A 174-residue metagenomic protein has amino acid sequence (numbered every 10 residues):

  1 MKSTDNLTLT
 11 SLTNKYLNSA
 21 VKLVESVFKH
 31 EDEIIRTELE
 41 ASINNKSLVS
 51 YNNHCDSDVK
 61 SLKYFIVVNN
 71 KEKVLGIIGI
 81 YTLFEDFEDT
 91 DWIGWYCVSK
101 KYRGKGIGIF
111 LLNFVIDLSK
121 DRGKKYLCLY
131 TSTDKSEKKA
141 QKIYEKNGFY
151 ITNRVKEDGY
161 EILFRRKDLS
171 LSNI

Functional and structural regions predicted by a protein language model:
M1-S3, E145-K146, T152-I174: Terminal substrate-recognition subdomain of acyl/acetyltransferases
K2-D89, I93-G94, S99-K100, L112 (+2 more regions): Acetyl-CoA-dependent GNAT
N18, K105, E137-K138: Loop/helix-junction capping segments adjacent to catalytic residues or to phosphate/diphosphate-binding pockets
K60-L62, E137-Y144: Glycine-rich, flexible loop segments associated with nucleotide phosphate handling
Y96-R103, S132-D134: A short, internal acetyl-CoA/4′-phosphopantetheine-binding micro-motif in the GNAT/acyltransferase core
V98, G104-D117, K142-K146: Conserved acetyl-CoA-binding loop-helix of GNAT-fold acetyltransferases
K125, Y150: Short acidic/polar active-site loop segments enriched in Thr and Asp
C128-A140, K156-E161: Conserved beta-strand-loop-alpha-helix junction that forms the acyl-donor binding cleft
